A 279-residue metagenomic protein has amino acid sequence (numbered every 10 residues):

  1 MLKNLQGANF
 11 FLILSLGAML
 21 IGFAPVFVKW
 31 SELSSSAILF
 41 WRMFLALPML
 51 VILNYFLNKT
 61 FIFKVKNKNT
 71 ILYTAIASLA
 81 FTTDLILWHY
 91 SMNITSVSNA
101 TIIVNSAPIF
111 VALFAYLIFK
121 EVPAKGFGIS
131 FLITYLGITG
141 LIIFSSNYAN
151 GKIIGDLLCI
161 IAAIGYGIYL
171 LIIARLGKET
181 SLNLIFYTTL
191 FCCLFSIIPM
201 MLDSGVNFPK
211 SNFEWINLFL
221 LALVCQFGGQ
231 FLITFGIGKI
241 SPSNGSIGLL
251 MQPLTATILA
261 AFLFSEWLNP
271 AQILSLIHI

Functional and structural regions predicted by a protein language model:
M1-F40, I76, L87, A149-R175 (+1 more regions): Glycine-/small-residue-enriched transmembrane alpha-helix faces in small-molecule transporters and effluxers
L2-N4, R42-M43, I143-F144, E214 (+1 more regions): C-terminal-most transmembrane helix of multi-pass membrane proteins
F27-K29, L50, V111-L113, L117 (+2 more regions): Transmembrane alpha-helical segments that form core, pore/gating elements of small-molecule transporters/exporters
L33-T83, F110, G165-Y169, F186-S204 (+3 more regions): Transmembrane alpha-helices of multi-pass small-molecule transport proteins
A37-P48, H89-V122, A162, P242-A261: Specific alpha-helical transmembrane segments that line the substrate/conduction pathway and gating interfaces
N54, F114, P123-S145, A162-A163 (+3 more regions): Hydrophobic transmembrane alpha-helices of multi-pass small-molecule transport proteins
L57-S98, V104, G140, A222-I240: Specific transmembrane alpha-helical segments of multi-pass solute transporters/efflux pumps, especially DMT/EamA
A100-S106, I173-C193, Q226-F262: Helix-helix packing/entry segments at the starts of transmembrane helices
